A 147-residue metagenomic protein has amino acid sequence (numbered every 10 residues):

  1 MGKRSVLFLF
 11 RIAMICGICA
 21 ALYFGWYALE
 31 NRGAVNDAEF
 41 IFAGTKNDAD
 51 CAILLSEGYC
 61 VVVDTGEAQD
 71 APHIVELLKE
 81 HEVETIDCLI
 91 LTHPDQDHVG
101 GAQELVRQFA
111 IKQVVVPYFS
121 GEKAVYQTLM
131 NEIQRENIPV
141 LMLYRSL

Functional and structural regions predicted by a protein language model:
M1-L147: Non-globular, low-confidence helical/coil segments that flank catalytic cores
